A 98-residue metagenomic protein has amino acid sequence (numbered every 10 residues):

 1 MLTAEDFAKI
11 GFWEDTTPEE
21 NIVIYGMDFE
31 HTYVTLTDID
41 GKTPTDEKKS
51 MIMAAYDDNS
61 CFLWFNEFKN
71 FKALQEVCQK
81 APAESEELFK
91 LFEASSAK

Functional and structural regions predicted by a protein language model:
M1-H31: Negatively charged, low-complexity tracts enriched in Asp/Glu with abundant Ser/Thr
M1-L2, L91-K98: Short intrinsically disordered terminal tails
A4-E5, W13-E14, M27, T37 (+3 more regions): Intrinsic disorder/low-complexity signal
D6, A73, V77-K80, E84-L91: Charge-rich, solvent-exposed alpha-helical interaction surfaces
G11, Y25, G41, A81-P82: Short, flexible coil/linker elements and helix-boundary hinge sites characteristic of intrinsically disordered
F12-W13, N66-F68, K80: Assembly/interface hotspot detector across virion components, adhesins/toxins, and nucleic-acid enzymes
T32-E76: Intrinsically disordered, low-complexity regulatory segments enriched in Ser/Thr/Pro and charged residues
